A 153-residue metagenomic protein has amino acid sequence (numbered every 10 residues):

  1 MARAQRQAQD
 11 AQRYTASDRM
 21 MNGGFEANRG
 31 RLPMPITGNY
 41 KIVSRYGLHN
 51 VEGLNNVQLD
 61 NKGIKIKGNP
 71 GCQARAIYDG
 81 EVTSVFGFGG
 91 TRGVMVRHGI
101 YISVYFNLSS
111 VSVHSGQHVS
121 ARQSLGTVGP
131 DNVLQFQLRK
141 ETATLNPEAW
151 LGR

Functional and structural regions predicted by a protein language model:
M1-G90, R97, S120, Q135 (+1 more regions): Extracytoplasmic/periplasmic cell wall- or extracellular glycan-interacting regions that localize and scaffold envelope
G80, G116-D131: Active-site-proximal beta-strands of protease catalytic cores
V85, G99-H118, R122: Short histidine-centered loop motifs in beta-beta connectors
F88, L108-S109, P130, W150: Residue-level structural signal for beta-strand termini and adjacent loop
G90-R92, Y101, S115, N132-L134: A short pocket-lining beta-strand/turn micro-motif at the edge of beta-sheets
R92-N107, L138, A143: Short beta-strand-turn/beta-hairpin segments enriched in glycine/proline and small hydrophobics that form edge-strand
G126-V128, Q135-K140: Short, exposed beta-strand-loop hairpins at the edges of beta-sheets in extracellular/periplasmic proteins
